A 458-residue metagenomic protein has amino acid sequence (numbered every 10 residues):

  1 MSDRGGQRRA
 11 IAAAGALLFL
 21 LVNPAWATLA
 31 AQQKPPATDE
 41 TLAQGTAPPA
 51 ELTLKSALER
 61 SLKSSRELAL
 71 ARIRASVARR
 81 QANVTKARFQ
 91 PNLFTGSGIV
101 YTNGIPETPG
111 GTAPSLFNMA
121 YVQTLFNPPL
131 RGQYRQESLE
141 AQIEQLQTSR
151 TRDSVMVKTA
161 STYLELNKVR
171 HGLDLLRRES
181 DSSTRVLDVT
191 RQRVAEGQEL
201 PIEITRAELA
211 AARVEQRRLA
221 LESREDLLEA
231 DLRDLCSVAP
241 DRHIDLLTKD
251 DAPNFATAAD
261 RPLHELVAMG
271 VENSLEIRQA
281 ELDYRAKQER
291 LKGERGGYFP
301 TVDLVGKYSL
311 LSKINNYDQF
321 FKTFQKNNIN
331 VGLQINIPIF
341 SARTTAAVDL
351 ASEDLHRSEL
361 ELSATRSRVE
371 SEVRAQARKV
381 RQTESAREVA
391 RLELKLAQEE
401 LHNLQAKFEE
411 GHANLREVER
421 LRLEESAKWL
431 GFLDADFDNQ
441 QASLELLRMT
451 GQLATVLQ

Functional and structural regions predicted by a protein language model:
M1-R9: N-terminal secretory signal peptides that target proteins for export/translocation
S2-D3, S154-M269, Q376-K379, T383 (+4 more regions): Periplasmic alpha-helical coiled-coil/stalk elements that build and connect Gram-negative outer-membrane
L20-T28: C-terminal segment of classical bacterial N-terminal signal peptides
T28-A37, Q44, L430-Q458: Acidic, low-complexity, intrinsically disordered peripheral segments
L29-F94, Q123-L125, S138, P240 (+4 more regions): Bacterial Sec-pathway N-terminal export signals of envelope proteins
D39-A50, G96-F126, G132-Q133, K249-A259 (+3 more regions): Small/polar, glycine/serine/threonine/aspartate-rich low-complexity segments that form flexible
A69-I73, K86-A87, F94, G111 (+7 more regions): Sec/SRP-type N-terminal targeting helices
V194-Q198, F408-H412, M449: A short glycine-centered flexible hinge/capping loop motif at secondary-structure junctions
